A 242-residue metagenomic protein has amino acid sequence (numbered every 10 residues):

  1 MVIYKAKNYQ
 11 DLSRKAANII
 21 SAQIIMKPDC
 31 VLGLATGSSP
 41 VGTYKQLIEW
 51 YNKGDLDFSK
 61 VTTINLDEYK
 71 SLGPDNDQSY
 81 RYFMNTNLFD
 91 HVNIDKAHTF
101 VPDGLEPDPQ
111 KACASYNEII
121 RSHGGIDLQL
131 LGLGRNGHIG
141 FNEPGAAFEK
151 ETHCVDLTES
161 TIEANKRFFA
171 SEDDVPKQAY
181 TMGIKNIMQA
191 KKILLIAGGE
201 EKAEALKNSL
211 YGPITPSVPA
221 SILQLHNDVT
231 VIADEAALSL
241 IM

Functional and structural regions predicted by a protein language model:
M1-L32: N-terminal glycine-/serine-/threonine-rich phosphate-binding loop
M26-N52: Glycine-rich N-terminal segment of FAD-binding domains in flavoprotein oxidoreductases, spanning the beta-loop-helix
G33-G37, N65, P102-D103, L130-L133 (+2 more regions): Short beta-strand segments
Q46-D57, Y80, P144-H153, G212-I214: A glycine- and small-aliphatic-rich helix-loop capping segment at beta-alpha/alpha-beta transitions that lines
L56-Q129: Ligand-binding beta-strand-loop-alpha-helix segment within the catalytic cores of soluble metabolic enzymes
G124-K150: Glycine-rich phosphate-binding loop
G140-I184: Class I SAM-dependent methyltransferase SAM-binding "motif I" and its flanking Rossmann-like core
K185, Q189-M242: ATP/nucleoside-binding phosphotransfer catalytic cores, i.e., glycine-rich phosphate-binding loops
